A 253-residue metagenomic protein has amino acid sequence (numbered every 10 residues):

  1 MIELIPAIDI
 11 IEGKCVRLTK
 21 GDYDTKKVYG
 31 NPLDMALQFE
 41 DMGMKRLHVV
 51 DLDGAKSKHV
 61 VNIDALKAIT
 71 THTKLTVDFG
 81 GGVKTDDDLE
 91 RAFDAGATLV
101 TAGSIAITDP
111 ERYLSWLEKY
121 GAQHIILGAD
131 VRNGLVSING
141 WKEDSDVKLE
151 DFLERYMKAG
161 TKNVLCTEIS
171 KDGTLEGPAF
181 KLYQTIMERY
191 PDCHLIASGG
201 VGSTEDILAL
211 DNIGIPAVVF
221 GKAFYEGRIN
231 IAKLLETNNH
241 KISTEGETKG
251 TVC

Functional and structural regions predicted by a protein language model:
E3-A7, R46, K74-D78, T98-T101 (+5 more regions): Structural preference for beta-strand elements that scaffold enzyme active sites
L4, G54-T70, K84-E90, S104-I126 (+3 more regions): Active-site-adjacent beta->alpha loops and helix N-cap segments on the catalytic face of soluble alpha/beta enzymes
E12-G13, R17-Y23, T98-D172: Conserved anion-binding
T19, N133-S145, T174-G177, T185 (+4 more regions): Active-site-adjacent loop and "lid" segments of alpha/beta metabolic enzymes
D22-E40: Short catalytic helix/loop segments, enriched in acidic residues and glycine and frequently bearing histidine
E40-G43, F93-D94, M157, D211: Non-catalytic positions within long, well-ordered alpha-helices that form the structural scaffold/packing of enzyme
T73, V77-L99, K181-A217: Catalytic cores of alpha/beta
R112-Y120, D211-N212, A217-F220, F224-I242 (+2 more regions): C-terminal helical cap(s) of enzyme catalytic domains, especially alpha/beta-barrels
